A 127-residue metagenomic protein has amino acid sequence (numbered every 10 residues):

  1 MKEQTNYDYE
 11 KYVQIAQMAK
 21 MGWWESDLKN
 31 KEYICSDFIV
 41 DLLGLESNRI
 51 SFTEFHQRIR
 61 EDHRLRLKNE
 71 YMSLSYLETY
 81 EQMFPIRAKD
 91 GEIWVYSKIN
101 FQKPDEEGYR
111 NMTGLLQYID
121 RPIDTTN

Functional and structural regions predicted by a protein language model:
M1-E10, Q117-N127: PAS-associated C-terminal cap
Q4-H56, W94-N100: PAS-family sensory domain signal
A16-G22, S73-M83: PAS/PAS-like sensory domains
S26, P85-I93, K103-P104: PAS-family sensory domains
E32, G91-E92, G108-Y109: Residue-level signal for well-ordered, solvent-exposed loop/turn and beta-edge residues enriched in charged/polar side
I50-M72, I123: PAS/Per-ARNT-Sim sensory domains
S97-I123: Short loop/turn elements at sensory-signaling interfaces that couple input to output
